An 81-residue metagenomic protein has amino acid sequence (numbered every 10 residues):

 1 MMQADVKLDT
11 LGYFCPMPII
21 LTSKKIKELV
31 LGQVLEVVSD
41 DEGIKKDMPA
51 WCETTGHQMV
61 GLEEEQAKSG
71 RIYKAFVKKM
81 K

Functional and structural regions predicted by a protein language model:
M1, E28, Q66-K68: Sterically constrained small-residue positions within well-ordered secondary structures of folded domains
Q3, G32, G70-I72: A general secondary-structure signal for short beta-strands and their flanking turns/coil in non-transmembrane regions
Q3-L11: Short amphipathic
Y13-M17, G43, K68, I72: Residues at secondary-structure transition points
P16, L21-Q58: Amphipathic, hydrophobic secondary-structure cores in small proteins
P49-K81: C-terminal structural segments of small proteins and small subunits
